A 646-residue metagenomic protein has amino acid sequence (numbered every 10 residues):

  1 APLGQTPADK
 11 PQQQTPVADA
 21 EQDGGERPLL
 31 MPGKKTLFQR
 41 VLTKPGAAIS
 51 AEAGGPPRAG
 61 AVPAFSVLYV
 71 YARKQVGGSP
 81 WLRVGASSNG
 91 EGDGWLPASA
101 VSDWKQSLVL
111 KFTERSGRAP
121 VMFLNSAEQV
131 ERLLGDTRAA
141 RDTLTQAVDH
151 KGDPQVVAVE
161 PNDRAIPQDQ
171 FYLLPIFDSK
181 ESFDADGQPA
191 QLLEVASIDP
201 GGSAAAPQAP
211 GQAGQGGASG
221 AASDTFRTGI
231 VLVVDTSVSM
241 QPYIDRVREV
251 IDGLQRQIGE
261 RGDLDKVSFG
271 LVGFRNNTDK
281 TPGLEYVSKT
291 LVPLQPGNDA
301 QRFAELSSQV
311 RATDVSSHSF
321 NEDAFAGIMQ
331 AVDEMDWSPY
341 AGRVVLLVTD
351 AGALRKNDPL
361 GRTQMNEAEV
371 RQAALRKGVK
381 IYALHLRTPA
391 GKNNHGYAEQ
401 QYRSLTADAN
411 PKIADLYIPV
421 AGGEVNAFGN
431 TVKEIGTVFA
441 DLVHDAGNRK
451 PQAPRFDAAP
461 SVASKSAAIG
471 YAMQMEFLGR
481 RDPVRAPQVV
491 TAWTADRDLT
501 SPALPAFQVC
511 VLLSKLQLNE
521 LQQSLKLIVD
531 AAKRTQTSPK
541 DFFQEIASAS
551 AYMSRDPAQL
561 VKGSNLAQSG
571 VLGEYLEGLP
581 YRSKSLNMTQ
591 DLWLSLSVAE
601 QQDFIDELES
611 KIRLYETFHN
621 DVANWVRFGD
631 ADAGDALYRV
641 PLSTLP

Functional and structural regions predicted by a protein language model:
Q5-K10, Q372, R387-P646: P/S/T/G-enriched low-complexity
T6, I166-V231, S237-D245, Q257-E260: Acidic, polar low-complexity linker/tail segments
Q14, G24-G25, R58-S99, Q146-D186 (+2 more regions): SH3/SH3-like beta-barrel superfamily modules
Q75-V76, N89-G90, S102-D103, T236-Q241 (+6 more regions): Solvent-exposed loop/turn segments at secondary-structure junctions within structured extracellular/periplasmic domains
D224-P293, I328, V344-V348: Von Willebrand factor
T228, L264-G270, Q301, W337-V345 (+3 more regions): Loop/turn elements at helix/coil->beta-strand transitions in domains of secreted/extracellular proteins
R248-Q255, G259, V332, L346-R355 (+1 more regions): Extracytoplasmic, non-cytosolic globular domains
T290-R343, A353, R387, K392: Von Willebrand factor
